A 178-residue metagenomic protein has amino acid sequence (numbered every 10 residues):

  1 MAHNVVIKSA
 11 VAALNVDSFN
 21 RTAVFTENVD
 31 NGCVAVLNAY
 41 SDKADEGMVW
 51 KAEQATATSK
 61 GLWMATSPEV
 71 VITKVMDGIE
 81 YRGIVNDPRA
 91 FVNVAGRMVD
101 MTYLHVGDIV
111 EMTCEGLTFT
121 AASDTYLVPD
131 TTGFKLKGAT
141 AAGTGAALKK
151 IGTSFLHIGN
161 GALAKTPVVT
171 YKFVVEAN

Functional and structural regions predicted by a protein language model:
M1-N178: Surface-exposed, low-hydrophobicity beta-strand/loop segments enriched in small/polar/acidic residues
